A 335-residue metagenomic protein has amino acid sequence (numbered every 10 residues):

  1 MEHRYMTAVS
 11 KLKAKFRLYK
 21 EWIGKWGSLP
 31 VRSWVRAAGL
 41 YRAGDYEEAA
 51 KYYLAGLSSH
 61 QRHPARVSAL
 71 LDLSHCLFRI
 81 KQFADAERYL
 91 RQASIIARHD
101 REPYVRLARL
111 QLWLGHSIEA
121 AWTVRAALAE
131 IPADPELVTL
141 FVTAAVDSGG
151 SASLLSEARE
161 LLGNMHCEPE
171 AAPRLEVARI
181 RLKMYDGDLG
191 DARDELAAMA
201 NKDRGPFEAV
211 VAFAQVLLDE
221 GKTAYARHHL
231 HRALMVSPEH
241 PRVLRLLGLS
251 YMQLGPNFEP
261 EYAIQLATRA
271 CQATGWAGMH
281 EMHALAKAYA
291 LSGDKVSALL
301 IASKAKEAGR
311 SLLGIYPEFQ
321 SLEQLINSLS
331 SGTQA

Functional and structural regions predicted by a protein language model:
G24, S58-Q61, R91-I95, A126-A129 (+5 more regions): Conserved structural position within tetratricopeptide repeats
G27, Q61-P64, R98, P132 (+5 more regions): Short coil turns that delineate tetratricopeptide repeat
V31, P64-S68, E102, E136 (+6 more regions): Start-of-helix register in tetratricopeptide repeats
V35, A69-D72, R106, L140-F141 (+5 more regions): Canonical tetratricopeptide repeat
R42, R79, W113-L114, D147-S148 (+6 more regions): Register position in tetratricopeptide repeats
Y46-E47, F83, S117, S151-L155 (+4 more regions): TPR-repeat structural position
